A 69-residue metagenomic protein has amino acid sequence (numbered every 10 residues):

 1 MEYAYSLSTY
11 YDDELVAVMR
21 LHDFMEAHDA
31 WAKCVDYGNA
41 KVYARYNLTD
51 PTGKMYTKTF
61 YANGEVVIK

Functional and structural regions predicted by a protein language model:
M1-L15: Short aromatic-glycine-(Arg/Gly/Cys) micro-motifs in beta-strand/loop hairpins
S8, W31-C34, L48: Short intrinsically disordered, low-complexity segments
Y10-D12, L21, N63: Intrinsically disordered, low-complexity regulatory regions of eukaryotic regulatory proteins
D13-M19, M55-T57: Surface-exposed loop/edge segments in extracytoplasmic proteins
A17, L21-Y43: A short, charged, amphipathic alpha-helix used as a generic interaction element across diverse proteins
D36-K69: Short, mixed-charge low-complexity intrinsically disordered segments
